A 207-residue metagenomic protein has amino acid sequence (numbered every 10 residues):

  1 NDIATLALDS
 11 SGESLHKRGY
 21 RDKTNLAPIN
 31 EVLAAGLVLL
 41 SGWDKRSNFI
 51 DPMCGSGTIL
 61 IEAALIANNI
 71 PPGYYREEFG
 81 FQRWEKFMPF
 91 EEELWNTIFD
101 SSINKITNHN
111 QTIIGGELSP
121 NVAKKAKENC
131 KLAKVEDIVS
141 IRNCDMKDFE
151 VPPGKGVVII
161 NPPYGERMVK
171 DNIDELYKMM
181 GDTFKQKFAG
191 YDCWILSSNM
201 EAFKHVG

Functional and structural regions predicted by a protein language model:
N1-R21: Non-catalytic substrate-recognition/targeting regions of SAM-dependent transferases
D2, K147, N199-A202: Short, internal active-site loops enriched in acidic
I3-T5, R46-F49, T112, V157 (+1 more regions): Beta-sheet entry/capping signal
E13-S14, P163-R167: A short, flexible beta-alpha/helix-coil linker loop
G19-I29: Class I SAM-dependent methyltransferase Rossmann-like catalytic core, especially the SAM/SAH-binding loop
I29-E150, E166, D174: Conserved S-adenosyl-L-methionine
N110-T112, G116-K125, E166-G207: Conserved Class I SAM-dependent methyltransferase catalytic core
K147-I159: A short acidic, Gly/Pro-enriched loop at the edge of an enzyme's catalytic core that lines a small-molecule cofactor
